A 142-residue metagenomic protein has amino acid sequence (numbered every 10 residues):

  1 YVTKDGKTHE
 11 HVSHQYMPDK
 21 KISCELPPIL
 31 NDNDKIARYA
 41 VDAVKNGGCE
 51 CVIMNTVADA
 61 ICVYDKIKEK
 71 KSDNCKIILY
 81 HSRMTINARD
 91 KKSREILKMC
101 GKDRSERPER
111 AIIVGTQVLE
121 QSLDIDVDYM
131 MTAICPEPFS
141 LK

Functional and structural regions predicted by a protein language model:
Y1-A43: Interdomain hinge/linker at the junction between the two RecA-like core domains of SF2 helicases
H11-D19, K68-S72, R104: Short, conserved catalytic or adaptor-binding loops enriched in Gly and charged residues
P18-L30, E95-P108: A polyampholytic, Gly/Pro-enriched intrinsically disordered region
D19-K21, G48, D73-K76, I125-D128: Short glycine-/polar-rich loops that comprise or flank the Walker A/P-loop and associated switch/sensor motifs
P28-L30, M54-V57, H81-R83, C135: Structural motif
A43-K68, L79: Conserved strand-helix element at the start of the C-terminal RecA-like helicase core
T56, E69-N74, I134: A short alpha->loop->secondary-structure connector
L79-D90, L97-G101, E106-K142: Conserved RecA-like helicase motor core of SF1/SF2 enzymes
